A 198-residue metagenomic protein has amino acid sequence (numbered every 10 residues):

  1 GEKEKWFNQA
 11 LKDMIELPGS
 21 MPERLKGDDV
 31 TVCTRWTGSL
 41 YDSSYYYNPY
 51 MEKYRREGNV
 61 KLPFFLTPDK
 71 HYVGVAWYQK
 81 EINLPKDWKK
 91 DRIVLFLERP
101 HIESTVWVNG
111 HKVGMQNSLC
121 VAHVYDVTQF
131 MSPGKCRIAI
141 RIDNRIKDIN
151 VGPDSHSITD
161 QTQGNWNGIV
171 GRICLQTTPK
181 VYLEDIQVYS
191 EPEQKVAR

Functional and structural regions predicted by a protein language model:
G1-V60, T159: Acidic-aromatic substrate-binding/catalytic surfaces of carbohydrate-active enzymes
P18, P85, E191-E193: Alpha-helix initiation/capping motif
E23-R24, R35-G38, S44, N48-P49 (+2 more regions): Accessory beta-strand-rich segments of carbohydrate-active enzymes
K61-F65: Short glycine/threonine/proline-enriched tight-turn/helix- or strand-capping micro-motif at secondary-structure
P179-R198: Surface beta-strand/loop "capping" patches
